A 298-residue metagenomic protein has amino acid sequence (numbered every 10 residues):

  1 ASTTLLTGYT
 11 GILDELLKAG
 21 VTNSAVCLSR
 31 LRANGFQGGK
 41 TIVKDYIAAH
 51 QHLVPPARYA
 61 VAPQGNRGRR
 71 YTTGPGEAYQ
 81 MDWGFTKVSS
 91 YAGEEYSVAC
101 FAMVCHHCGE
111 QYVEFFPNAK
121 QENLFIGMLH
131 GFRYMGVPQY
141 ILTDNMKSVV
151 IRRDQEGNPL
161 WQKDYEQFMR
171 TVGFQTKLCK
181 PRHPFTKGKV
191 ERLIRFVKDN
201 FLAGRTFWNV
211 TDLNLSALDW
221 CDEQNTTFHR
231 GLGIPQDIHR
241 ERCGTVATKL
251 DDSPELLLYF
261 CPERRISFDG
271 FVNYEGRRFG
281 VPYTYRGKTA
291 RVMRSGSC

Functional and structural regions predicted by a protein language model:
T4-A19, S29-T41, D45-Q111, A119-I126 (+3 more regions): Mobile-element integrase/transposase regions, centering on the N-terminal DNA-binding/Zn-coordinating module
L13, C27, D82, G109 (+5 more regions): Short, conserved catalytic/metal-binding motifs centered on acidic residues
G109-E114, V150-I151: Short small-residue beta-strand/loop micro-motif enriched in glycine and branched aliphatics
V113-Y140: Active-site beta-loop-alpha junctions of metal-dependent nucleic acid enzymes, especially the RNase H-like/DDE
V137-G157: Acidic/histidine-rich, metal-coordinating catalytic segments
T143-D144, Q155-E156, T176-K198, L213: RNase H-like two-metal-ion nuclease catalytic core shared by retroviral integrases and related mobile-element nucleases
N158-T176: Two-metal-ion acidic nuclease core segments, chiefly of the RNase H-like superfamily
I194-S295: Active-site-proximal acidic segments at structured loop/helix or strand boundaries that coordinate catalytic metals
